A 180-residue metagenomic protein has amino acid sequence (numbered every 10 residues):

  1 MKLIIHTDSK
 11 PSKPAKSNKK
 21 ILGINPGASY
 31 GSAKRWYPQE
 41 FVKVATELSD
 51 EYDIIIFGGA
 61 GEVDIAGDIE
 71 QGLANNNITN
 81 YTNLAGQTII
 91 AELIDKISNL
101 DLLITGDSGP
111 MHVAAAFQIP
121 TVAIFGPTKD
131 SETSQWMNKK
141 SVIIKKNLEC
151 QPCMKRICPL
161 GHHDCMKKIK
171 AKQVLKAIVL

Functional and structural regions predicted by a protein language model:
M1-A33, E70: Mid-sequence helix-capping/hinge segment at a functional interface
P11-N18, V44-D50, L100, I178-L180: Alpha-helix C-terminal capping segments
A28-S29, G61, T128-K129: Short, glycine/serine-rich, charged loops/turns that create anion-binding and catalytic segments at active sites
S32-A33, D64, V113, E132: Glycine/Thr-rich phosphate-binding loops of Rossmann-like dinucleotide-binding domains
A33-Y37, D164-C165: Short, solvent-exposed loop/turn segments at secondary-structure boundaries
K34-W36, G67, M154: Short, glycine/acidic-enriched capping/hinge loops at junctions between secondary-structure elements
P38-G126: Donor-binding and catalytic core of enzymes assembling or modifying cell-surface/extracellular glycoconjugates
E70, N77-L84, A115-L180: Nucleotide-sugar donor-binding patch of glycosyltransferase catalytic domains
